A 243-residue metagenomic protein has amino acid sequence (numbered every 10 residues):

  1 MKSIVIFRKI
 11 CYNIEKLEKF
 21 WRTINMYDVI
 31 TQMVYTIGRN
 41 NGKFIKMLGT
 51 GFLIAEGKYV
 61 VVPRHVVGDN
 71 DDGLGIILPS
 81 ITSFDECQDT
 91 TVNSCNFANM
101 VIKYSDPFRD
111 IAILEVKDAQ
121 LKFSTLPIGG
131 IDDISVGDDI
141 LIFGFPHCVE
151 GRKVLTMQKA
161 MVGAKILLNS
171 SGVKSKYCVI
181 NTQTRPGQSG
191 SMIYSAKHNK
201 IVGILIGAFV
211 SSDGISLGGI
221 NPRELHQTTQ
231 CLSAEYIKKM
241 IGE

Functional and structural regions predicted by a protein language model:
K9-M47: Protease-domain processing segments flanking chymotrypsin-fold serine proteases, especially trypsin-like
N40-P63, E224: A conserved glycine-rich beta-strand in the N-terminal activation segment of trypsin-fold
I45-K46, T90-F97, R152-K159: Short coil-to-beta-strand transition motifs
F52, T184-L205: Catalytic nucleophile loop of clan PA
A55-Y104: Catalytic-histidine neighborhood of serine endopeptidases, predominantly the chymotrypsin-like S1/PA family
T125-V179, Q183-S189, L205-S216: Flexible, gly/ser-rich surface segments that form the specificity/activation loops bordering the active-site cleft
H147, I201, L205-E243: C-terminal cap/linker of serine protease catalytic domains
